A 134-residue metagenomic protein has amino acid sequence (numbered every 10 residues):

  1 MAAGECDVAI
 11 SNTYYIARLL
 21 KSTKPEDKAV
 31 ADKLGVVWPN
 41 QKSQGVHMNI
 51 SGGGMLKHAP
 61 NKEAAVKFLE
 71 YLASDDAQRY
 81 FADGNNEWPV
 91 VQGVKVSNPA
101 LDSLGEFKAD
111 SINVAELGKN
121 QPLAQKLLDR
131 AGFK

Functional and structural regions predicted by a protein language model:
M1-P39: Ligand-binding pocket segment of bilobal, Venus flytrap-like solute-binding proteins
N12-Y15, N61-A65, A77, N120 (+1 more regions): Stable alpha-helical elements in mature extracytoplasmic
Y14-A17, Q41-Q44, P60, S74-D75: Solvent-exposed loop/turn segments at secondary-structure junctions within structured extracellular/periplasmic domains
V30-K57: Periplasmic-binding protein-like
S51-S111: Mature extracytoplasmic/periplasmic domains
K95-K134: Extracellular/periplasmic bilobal clamshell ligand-binding domains
